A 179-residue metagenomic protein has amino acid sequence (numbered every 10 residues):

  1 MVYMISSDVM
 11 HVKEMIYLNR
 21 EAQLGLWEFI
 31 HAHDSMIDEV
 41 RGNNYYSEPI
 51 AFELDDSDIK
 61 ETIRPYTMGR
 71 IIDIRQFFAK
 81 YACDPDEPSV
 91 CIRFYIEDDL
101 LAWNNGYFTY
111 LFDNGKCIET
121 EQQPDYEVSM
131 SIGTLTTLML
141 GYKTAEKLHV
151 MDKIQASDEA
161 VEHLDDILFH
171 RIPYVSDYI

Functional and structural regions predicted by a protein language model:
M1-I179: Intrinsically disordered, low-complexity, positively biased terminal segments
